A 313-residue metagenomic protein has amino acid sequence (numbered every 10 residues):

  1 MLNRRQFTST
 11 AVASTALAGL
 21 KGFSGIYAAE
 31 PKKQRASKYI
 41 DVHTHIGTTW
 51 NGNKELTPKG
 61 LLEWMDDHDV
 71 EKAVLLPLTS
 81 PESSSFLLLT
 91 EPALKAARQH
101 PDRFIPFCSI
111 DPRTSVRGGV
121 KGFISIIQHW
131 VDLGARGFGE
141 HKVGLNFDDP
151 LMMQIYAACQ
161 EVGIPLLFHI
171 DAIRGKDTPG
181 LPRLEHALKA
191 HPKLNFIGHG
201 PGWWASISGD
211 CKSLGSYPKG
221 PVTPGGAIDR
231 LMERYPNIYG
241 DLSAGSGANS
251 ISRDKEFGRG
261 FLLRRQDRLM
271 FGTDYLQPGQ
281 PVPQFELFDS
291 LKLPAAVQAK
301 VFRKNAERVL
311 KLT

Functional and structural regions predicted by a protein language model:
L2-K38, V42, E55-K72, R264-M270 (+1 more regions): Mid-to-C-terminal alpha-helical segments outside catalytic/metal-binding sites
K33, D149-M270: Catalytic pocket-lining loop regions of alpha/beta-barrel enzymes, especially the amidohydrolase/enolase/GH5 lineages
I40-T44, A73-L75, P106-C108, F138-G139 (+4 more regions): Hydrophobic faces of well-ordered beta-strands that scaffold small-molecule active sites in alpha/beta enzyme cores
T44-L56, S115-R117: Acidic/histidine-rich helix-loop elements that form or flank divalent-metal/phosphate-binding sites at the catalytic
H45-G47, L78-T79, S109-R113, K142-V143 (+4 more regions): Active-site beta-loop-alpha junctions enriched in small/polar residues
L56-L61, F86-K95, K121-I126, G180-E185 (+2 more regions): Alpha-helical scaffolding within the catalytic cores of extracellular/periplasmic polymer-degrading hydrolases
M65, A97-P101, V131, L188-K189 (+2 more regions): N-terminal cationic-hydrophobic initiation segments that often serve targeting/anchoring roles
E71-K72, S80, S84-P179: Active-site gating/metal-coordination segments in enzymes
